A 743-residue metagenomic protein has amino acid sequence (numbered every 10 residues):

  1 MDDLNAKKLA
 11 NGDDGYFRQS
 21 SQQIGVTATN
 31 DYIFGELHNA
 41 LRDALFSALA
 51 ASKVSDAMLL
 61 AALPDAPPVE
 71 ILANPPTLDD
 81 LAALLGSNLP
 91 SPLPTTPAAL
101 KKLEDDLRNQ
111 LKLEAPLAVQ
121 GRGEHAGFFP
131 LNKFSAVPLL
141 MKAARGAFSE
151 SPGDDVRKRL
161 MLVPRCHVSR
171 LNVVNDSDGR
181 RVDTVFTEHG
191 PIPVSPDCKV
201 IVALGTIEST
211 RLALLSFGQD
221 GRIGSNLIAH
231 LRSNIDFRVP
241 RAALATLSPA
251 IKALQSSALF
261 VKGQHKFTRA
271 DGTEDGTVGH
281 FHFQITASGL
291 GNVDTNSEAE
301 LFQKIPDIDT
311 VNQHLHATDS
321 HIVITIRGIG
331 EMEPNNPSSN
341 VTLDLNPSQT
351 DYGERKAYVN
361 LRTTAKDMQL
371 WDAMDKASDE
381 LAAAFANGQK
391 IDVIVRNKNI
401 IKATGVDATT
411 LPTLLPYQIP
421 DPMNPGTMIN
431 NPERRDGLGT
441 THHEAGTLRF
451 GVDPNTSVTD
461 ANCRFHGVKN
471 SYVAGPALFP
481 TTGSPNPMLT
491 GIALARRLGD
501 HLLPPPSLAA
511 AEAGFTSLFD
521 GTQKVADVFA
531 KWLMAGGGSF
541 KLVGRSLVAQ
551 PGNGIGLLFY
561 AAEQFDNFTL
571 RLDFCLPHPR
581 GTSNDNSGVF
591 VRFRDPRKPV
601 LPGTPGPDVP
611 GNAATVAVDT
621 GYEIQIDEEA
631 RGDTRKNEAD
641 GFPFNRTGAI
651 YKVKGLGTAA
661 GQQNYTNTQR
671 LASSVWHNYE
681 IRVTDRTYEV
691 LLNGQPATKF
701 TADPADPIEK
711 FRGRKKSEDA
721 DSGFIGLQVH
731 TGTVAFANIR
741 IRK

Functional and structural regions predicted by a protein language model:
D3-R170, V174, Q389-M423, T427: Conserved redox-cofactor binding core of oxidoreductases
L9-Y16, R170-D176, D183-G263, G475 (+2 more regions): Glycine-rich loop(s) and the adjacent beta-strand/alpha-helix scaffold that form part
F17, V202, V473, F590-V591 (+1 more regions): Structural recognition of the beta-strand scaffold that forms the well-ordered cores of secreted hydrolase catalytic
V163-P164, S169-R170, K376-P480: A glycine-rich dinucleotide-binding beta-alpha-beta segment and adjacent secondary-structure elements that constitute
C198, D367, P480-G491, T668: Alpha-helix N-cap/helix-initiation motif
D220-I223, A229-D372, T441-E444, H466 (+1 more regions): FAD cofactor-binding and catalytic pocket of flavoenzymes
L508-K743: Carbohydrate-interacting regions of secretory-pathway proteins
